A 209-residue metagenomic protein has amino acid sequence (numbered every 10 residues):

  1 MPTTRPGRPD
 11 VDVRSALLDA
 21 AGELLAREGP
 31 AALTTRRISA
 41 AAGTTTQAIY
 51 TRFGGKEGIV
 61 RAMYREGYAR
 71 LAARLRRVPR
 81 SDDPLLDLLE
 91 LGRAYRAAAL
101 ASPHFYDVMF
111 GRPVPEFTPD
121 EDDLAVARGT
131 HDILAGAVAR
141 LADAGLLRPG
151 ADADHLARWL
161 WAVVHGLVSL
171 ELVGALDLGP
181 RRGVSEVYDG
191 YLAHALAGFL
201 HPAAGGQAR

Functional and structural regions predicted by a protein language model:
M1-D12, E23, A203-R209: N-terminal intrinsically disordered/low-complexity leader segments
V13-A21, I38, M63-G67, L71 (+2 more regions): Generic hydrophobic, amphipathic alpha-helix propensity
A16, L24-G58, A62: Helix-turn-helix
R65-E90, P119-R128, R140: Amphipathic alpha-helical linker/stalk segments
R76-F105, A127, R148, A153-L160: Hydrophobic alpha-helical connector segments
L89-G111, D132-G136, W161-V168, L172: Helical hydrophobic small-molecule/effector-binding pocket
T118-A144, D154-R158, E186-A197: Amphipathic alpha-helical packing segments from all-alpha helical-bundle domains
